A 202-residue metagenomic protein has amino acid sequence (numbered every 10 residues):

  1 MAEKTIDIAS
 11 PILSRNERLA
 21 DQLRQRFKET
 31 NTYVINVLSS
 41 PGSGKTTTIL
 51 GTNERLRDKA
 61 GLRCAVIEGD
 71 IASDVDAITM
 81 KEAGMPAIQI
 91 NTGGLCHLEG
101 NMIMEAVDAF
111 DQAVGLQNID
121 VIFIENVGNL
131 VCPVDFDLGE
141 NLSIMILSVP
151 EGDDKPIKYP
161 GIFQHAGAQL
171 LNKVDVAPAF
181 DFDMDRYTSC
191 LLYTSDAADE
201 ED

Functional and structural regions predicted by a protein language model:
E3-Q22, T32, R57-D137: Nucleotide-state-sensitive switch-loop elements of NTP-binding domains
R24-L56: Walker A (P-loop) phosphate-binding motif
I71-S73, G128-N129, P150-D153, V174-A177: Conserved nucleotide-binding/hydrolysis micro-motifs of P-loop NTPases
A87, I122, S143-M145, G167-L170: Short, well-ordered beta-strand core segments
C132-F136, K155-P156, A179-F182: Conserved ATPase-coupling elements of RecA-like P-loop NTPase cores
D135-P150, G161-G167: Inter-motif core of Ras-like GTPase G domains
D175-L192: GTPase G-domain guanine-specificity segment
Y193-D202: Single conserved hydrophobic/aromatic residue that forms the stacking wall/gate of nucleotide- or nucleobase-binding
